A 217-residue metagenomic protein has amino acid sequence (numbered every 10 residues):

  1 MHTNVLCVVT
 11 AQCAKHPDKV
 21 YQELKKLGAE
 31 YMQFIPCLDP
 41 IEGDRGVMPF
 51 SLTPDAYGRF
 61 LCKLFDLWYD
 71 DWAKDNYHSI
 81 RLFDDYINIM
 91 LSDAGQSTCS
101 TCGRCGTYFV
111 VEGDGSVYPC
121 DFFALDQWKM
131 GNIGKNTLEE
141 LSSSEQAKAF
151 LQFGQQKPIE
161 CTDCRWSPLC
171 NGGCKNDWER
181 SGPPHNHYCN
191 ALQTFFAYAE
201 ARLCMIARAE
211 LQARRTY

Functional and structural regions predicted by a protein language model:
H2-R104, V110, A124-M130: Radical SAM enzyme [4Fe-4S]-AdoMet core and its adjacent flexible, acidic and glycine-rich loops/tails across
F65, C99, G106, E139 (+1 more regions): Generic hydrophobic alpha-helical scaffold/packing signal
A124-Y217: Flexible mid-to-C-terminal extensions adjoining Fe-S/redox cofactors in radical SAM and related proteins
